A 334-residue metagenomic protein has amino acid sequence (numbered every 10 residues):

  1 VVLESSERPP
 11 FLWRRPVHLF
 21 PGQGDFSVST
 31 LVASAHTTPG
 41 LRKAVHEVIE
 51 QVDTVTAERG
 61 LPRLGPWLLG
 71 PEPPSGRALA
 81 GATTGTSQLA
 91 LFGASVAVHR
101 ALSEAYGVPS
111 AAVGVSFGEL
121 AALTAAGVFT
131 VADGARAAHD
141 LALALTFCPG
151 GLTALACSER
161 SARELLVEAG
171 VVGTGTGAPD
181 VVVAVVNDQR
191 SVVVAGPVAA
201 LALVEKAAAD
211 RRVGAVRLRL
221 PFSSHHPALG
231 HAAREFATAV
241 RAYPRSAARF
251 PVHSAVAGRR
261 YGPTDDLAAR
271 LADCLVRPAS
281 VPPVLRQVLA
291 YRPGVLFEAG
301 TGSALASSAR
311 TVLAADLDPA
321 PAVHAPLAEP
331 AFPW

Functional and structural regions predicted by a protein language model:
V2-E168, V172-T176, G214, L218-L220 (+2 more regions): FabD-like malonyl-/acyl-CoA
P149, V185-V193, R219-F222, A247-A248: Short Gly/Ser/Thr- and Asp/Glu-enriched loop/turn motifs at secondary-structure junctions
E159, G196-L201: Helix N-cap motif at beta-to-alpha junctions
L166-G170, L201-R211: Short amphipathic alpha-helices in soluble, non-transmembrane regions that often serve as interface/regulatory elements
G173-T176, D210-R211, Y243-R245, L313-P319: Short helix-capping segments at alpha-helix termini
P179-A184: A short linear hydrophobic-aromatic micro-motif
V213-A299, S303, S307: Acyltransferase
